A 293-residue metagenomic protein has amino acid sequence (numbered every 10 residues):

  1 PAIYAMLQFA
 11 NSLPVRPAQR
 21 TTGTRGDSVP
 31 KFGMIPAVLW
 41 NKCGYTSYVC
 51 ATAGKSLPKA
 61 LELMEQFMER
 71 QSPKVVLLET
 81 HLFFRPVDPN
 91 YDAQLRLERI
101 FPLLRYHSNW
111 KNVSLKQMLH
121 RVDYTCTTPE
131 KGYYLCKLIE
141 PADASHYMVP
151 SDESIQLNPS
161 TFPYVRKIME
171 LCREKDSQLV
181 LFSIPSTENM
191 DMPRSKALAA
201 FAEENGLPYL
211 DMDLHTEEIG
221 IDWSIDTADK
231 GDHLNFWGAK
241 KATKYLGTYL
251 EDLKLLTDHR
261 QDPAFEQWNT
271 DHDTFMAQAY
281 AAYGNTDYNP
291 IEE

Functional and structural regions predicted by a protein language model:
P1-A5: N-terminal membrane-anchoring alpha-helices
F9-Q19: A short acidic-Thr-Gly-centered motif at the start of a beta-strand
T24, V49-A53, D152-N158, S183-E188 (+1 more regions): Second-shell loop/turn segments in exported
R25, V29-N109: Membrane-embedded segments
M34, V38, K59-E62, R99-L119 (+7 more regions): Extracytoplasmic/secreted proteins, especially bacterial periplasmic and envelope-associated proteins
V75-R85, L135-I219: Conserved, well-ordered alpha-helix/loop/beta-strand core segments that scaffold catalytic motifs
Y91-S177, H259-E293: Secreted/periplasmic serine-hydrolase-like ester/acetyl group-modifying domain
K196, E203-F265, A281-E293: C-terminal regions of proteins
